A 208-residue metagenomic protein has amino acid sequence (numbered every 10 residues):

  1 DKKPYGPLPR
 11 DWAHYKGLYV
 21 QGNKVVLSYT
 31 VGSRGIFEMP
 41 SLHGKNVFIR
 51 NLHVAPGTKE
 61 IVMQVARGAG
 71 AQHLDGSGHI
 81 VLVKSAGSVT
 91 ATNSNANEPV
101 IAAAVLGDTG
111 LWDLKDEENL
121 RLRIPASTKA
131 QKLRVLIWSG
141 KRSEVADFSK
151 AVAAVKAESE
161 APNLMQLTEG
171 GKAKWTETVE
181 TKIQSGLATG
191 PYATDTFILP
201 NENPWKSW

Functional and structural regions predicted by a protein language model:
D1-P56: Extended polysaccharide-engagement surfaces of secreted carbohydrate-active enzymes
D11-V20, A71-L74, G110-K115: Short, exposed beta-strand/loop patches in secreted or surface proteins that constitute
A13, S33-E38, E117-I124, F197: Short structured motifs
V25-L27, E38, F48-R50, I61-M63 (+2 more regions): Hydrophobic residues positioned within well-ordered beta-strands of beta-sheet architectures
T30-G32, H53-A55, A66, P125 (+1 more regions): Solvent-exposed residues in well-ordered beta-strands and their adjoining turns, especially edge/terminal strands
K45-N46, H53-Q72: Surface-exposed beta-strand/loop patches in extracellular or lumenal glycoproteins
V81-K84, S88-W175: Extended acidic/polar, glycine-enriched regions that form or flank non-catalytic beta-rich accessory modules
E160-W208: Beta-propeller domains with acidic blade repeats across secreted/periplasmic ectodomains and cytosolic WD/CNH propellers
